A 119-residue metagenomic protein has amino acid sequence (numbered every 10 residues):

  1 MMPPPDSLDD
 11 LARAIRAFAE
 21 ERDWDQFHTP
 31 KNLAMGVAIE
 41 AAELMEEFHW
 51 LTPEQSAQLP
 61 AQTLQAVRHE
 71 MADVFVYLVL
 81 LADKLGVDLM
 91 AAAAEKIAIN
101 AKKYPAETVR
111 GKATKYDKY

Functional and structural regions predicted by a protein language model:
M1-M71, F75-Y119: Flexible "arm" and connector segments at domain edges
